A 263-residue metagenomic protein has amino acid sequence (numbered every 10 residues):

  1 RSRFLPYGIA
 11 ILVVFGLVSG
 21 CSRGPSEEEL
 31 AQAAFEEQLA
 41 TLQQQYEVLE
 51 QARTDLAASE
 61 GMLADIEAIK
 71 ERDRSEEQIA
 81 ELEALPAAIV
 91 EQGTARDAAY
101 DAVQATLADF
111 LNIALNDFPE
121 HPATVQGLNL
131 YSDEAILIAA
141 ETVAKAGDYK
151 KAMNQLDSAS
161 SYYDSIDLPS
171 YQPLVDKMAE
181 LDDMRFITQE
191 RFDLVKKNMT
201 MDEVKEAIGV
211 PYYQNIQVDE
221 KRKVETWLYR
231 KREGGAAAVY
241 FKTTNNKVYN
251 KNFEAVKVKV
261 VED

Functional and structural regions predicted by a protein language model:
R1-G8: Bacterial N-terminal signal peptides that target proteins for export
R3, V13, V48-H121, I136-L168: Amphipathic, non-membrane alpha-helical rod segments
G8-G16: Bacterial N-terminal signal peptides
V18-G20: C-terminal motif of bacterial Sec signal peptides marking the signal peptidase cleavage site
G24-L30, V48, T94, A105 (+5 more regions): Residues within mature, well-folded domains
E27-A57: Post-signal peptide N-terminal segment of mature Sec-exported envelope proteins
Q43, E83, V90, T226-L228 (+1 more regions): Ser/Thr- (and often Asn-) enriched beta-sheet segments in non-cytosolic proteins
